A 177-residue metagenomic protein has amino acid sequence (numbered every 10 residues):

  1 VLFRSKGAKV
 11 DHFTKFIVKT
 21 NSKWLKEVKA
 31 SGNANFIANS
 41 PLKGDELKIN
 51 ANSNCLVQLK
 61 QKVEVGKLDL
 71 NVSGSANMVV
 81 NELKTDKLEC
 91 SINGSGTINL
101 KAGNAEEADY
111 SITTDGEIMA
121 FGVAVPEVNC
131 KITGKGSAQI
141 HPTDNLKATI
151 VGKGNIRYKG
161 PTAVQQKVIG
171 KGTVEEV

Functional and structural regions predicted by a protein language model:
V1-L2: Short, small-residue-biased leader/transition segments that mark boundaries at the very start of proteins
S5-K6: Solvent-exposed adhesion/ligand-recognition segments of exported proteins
F13-F16: Leucine-rich repeat
T20-V28, S40-I49, K60-L70, V80-C90 (+4 more regions): Short "repeat-start/strand-capping" segments in structured domains, especially the N-termini of parallel beta-helix
A30-N33, N52-N54, Q58, V72 (+1 more regions): Extracellular beta-strand-rich, repetitive "passenger/adhesive" scaffolds that bind or process carbohydrates
A34, C55, A76-N77, G96-T97 (+4 more regions): Serine/threonine-enriched low-complexity regions in disordered or flexible coil/loop segments
V79, I92-N99, I112-G116, I132: Solenoidal tandem-repeat scaffolds enriched in leucines and small polar residues
A163-V177: Short, low-complexity, Pro/Ser/Thr/Gly-rich segments in the mature regions of secreted, periplasmic
